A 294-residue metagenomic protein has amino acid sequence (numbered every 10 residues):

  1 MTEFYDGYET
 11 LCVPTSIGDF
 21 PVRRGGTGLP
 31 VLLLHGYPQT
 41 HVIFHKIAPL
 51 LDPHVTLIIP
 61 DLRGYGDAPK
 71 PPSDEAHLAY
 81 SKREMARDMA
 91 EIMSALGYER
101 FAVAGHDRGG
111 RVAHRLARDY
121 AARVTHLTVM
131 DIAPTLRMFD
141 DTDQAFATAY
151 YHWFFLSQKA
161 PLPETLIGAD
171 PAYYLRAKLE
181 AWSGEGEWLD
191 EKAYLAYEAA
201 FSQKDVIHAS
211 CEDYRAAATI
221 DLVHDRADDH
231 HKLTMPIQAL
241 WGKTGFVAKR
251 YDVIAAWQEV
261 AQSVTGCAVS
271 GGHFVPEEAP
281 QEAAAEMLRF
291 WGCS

Functional and structural regions predicted by a protein language model:
T2-L11, I17-V22, P30, I43 (+5 more regions): Flexible "cap/lid" subdomain of the alpha/beta-hydrolase fold that forms the substrate-access gate
L29-H35: Short beta-strand element of the alpha/beta-hydrolase
Y37-A48: The serine-hydrolase catalytic nucleophile loop
P38, P53, A121-A122, Q262 (+1 more regions): Proline-centered flexible-loop/turn and helix-kink motifs
K46-V55, A95: A short, Lys/Arg-enriched amphipathic alpha-helix followed by its capping loop at the start of a domain
G272-A284: Catalytic histidine-centered segment of alpha/beta-hydrolase-like enzymes
